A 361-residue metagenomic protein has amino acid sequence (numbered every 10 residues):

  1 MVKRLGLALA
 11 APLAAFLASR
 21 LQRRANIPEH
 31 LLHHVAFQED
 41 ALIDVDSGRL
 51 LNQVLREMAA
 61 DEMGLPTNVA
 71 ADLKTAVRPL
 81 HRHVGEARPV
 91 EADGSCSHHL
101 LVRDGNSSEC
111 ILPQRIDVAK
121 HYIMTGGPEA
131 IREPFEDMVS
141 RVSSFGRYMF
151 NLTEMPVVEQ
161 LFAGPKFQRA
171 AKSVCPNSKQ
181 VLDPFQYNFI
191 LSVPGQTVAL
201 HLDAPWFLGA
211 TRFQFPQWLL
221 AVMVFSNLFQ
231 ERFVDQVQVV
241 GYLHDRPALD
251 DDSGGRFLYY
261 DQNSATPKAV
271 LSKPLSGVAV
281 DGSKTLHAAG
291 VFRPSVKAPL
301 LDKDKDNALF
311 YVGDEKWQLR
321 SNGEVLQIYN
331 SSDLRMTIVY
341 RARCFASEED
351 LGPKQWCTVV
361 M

Functional and structural regions predicted by a protein language model:
V2-F167, S332-T337, R343-M361: N-terminal auxiliary "cap/dimerization" subdomain that precedes the catalytic jelly-roll/cupin core of mononuclear
D40-L42, P184-Q186, G195-T197, V234-V240 (+4 more regions): Extracellular structured ligand-interaction cores
L42, G48-L50, A70, F189 (+5 more regions): Short, solvent-exposed loop/turn segments at secondary-structure junctions
V90-S140, H201, F207-F225, V296-V325: Charged, glycine/proline-rich intrinsically disordered loops and linkers
V118-R232: Signature of the catalytic double-stranded beta-helix
Q180-V181, E231-D235, L249, N330-S332: A short catalytic or substrate-binding loop motif that flags glycine-/basic-rich loops and adjacent residues that bind
F225-D235, V239, L243-D245: Active-site region of the double-stranded beta-helix
R246-M361: Catalytic core of Fe(II)/2-oxoglutarate
